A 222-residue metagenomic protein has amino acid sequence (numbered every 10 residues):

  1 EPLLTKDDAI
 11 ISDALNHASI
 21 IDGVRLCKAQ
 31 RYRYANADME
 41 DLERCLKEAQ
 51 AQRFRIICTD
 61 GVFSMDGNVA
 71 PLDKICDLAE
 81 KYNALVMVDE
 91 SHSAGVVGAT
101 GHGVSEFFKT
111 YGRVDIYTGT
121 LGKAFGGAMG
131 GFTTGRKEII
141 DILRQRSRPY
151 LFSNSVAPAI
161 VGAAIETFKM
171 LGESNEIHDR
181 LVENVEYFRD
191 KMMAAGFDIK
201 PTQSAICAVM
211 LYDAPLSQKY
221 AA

Functional and structural regions predicted by a protein language model:
E1-A18: Conserved PLP-anchoring active-site segment centered on the Schiff-base-forming lysine
C27, K81-Y82, A195: Helix C-cap/helix->beta junction micro-motif
Y32-V88: Active-site phosphate-binding strand-loop segment of PLP-dependent enzymes
T100, E106-I142: Active-site PLP attachment segment
M129-G130, S147-V156: A short glycine-threonine-serine/GTX helix/turn-capping micro-motif
A159-D179, D190-A194, D213: Amphipathic alpha-helix from the class-I
D179-F188, M193-A222: Conserved PLP-binding catalytic core of the aspartate aminotransferase-like
